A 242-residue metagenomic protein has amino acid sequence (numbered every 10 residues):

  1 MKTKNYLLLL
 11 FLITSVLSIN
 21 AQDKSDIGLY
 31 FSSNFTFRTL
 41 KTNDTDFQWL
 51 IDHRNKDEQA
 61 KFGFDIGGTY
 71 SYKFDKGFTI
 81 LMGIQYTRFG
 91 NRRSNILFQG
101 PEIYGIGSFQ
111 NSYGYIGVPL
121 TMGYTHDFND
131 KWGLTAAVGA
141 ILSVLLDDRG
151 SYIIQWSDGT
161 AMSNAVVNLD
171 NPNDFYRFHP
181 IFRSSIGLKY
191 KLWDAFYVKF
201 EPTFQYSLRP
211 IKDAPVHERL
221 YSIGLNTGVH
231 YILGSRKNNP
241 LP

Functional and structural regions predicted by a protein language model:
M1-K24, G234-P242: Cleavable N-terminal export/targeting peptides
A21-F35: Transmembrane beta-strand segments of Gram-negative outer membrane beta-barrel proteins
D26-Y30, Y221-P242: Outer-membrane beta-barrel "beta-signal"
F31-S33, F64-Y72, I84-Y86, V118-Y124 (+4 more regions): Residues on the lipid-exposed face of transmembrane beta-strands in outer-membrane beta-barrel proteins
F37-K61, F89-Y115, L145-H179, I211-E218: Extracellular/periplasm-exposed beta-strand and loop segments of Gram-negative cell-envelope proteins, dominated by
E58-D65, T69-K73, G77-L81, N111-V118 (+2 more regions): Outer-membrane beta-barrel transmembrane strands
G77-I80, W132, D194-V198, S235-N239: Repeated loop/turn-to-beta-strand initiation elements of outer-membrane beta-barrel proteins
T125-I211: Outer-membrane beta-barrel transmembrane domain signature
